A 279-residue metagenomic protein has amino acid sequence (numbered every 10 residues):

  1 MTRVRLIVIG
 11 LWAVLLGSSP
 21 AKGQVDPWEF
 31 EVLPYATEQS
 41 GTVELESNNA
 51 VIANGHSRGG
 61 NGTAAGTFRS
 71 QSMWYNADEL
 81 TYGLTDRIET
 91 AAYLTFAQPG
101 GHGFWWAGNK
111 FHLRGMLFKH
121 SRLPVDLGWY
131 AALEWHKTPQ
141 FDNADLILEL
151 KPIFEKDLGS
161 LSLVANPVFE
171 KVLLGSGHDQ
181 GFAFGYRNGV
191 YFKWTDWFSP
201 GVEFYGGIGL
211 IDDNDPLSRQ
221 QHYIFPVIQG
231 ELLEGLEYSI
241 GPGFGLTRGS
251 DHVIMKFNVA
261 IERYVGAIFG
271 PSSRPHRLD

Functional and structural regions predicted by a protein language model:
M1, A21-K22: A secondary-structure micro-motif
M1-V8: Bacterial N-terminal signal peptides that target proteins for export
V8-G17: Bacterial N-terminal signal peptides
G23-D279: Transmembrane beta-barrel domains of Gram-negative outer membranes and organellar outer membranes
